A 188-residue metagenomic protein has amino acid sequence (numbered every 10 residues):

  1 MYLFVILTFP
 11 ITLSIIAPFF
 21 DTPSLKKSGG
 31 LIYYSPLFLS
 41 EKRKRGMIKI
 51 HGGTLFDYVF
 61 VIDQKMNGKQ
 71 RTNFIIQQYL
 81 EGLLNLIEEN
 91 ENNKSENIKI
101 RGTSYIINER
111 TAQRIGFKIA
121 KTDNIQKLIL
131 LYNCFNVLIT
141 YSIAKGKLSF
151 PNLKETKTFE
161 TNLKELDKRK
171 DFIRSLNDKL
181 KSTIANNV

Functional and structural regions predicted by a protein language model:
M1-Y34: N-terminal alpha-helical membrane-insertion module
V5-I6, V59-V61, V137, V188: Extended aliphatic helical segments
I11, Y33-P36, L86, T103-Y105 (+1 more regions): Residue-level detector of functional hotspots within protein domains
G29-Y34, G82-L83, T140-I143: Short amphipathic alpha-helical surface micro-motifs
Y34-R45: Membrane-cytosol interface motif
F38-S40, N90, S149: Homeobox/homeodomain signature
R45-I115, A120-N136: Acyl-donor binding region in acyl/amide transferases
N97-V188: Cytosol-/stroma-facing membrane-proximal "stalk/adaptor" domains immediately downstream of transmembrane anchors
